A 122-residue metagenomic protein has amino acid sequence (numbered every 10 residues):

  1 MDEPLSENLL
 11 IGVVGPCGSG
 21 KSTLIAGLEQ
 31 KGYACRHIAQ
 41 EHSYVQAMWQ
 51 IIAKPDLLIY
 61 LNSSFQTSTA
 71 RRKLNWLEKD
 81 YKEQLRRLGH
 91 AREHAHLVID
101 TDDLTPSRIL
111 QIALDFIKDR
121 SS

Functional and structural regions predicted by a protein language model:
M1-E3: Pre-Walker A adenine-sensing motif
E7-L10: Pre-Walker A (Motif I) flank of P-loop NTPase domains
V13: Hydrophobic anchor at the beta1->P-loop junction of P-loop NTPases
P16, A26-D56: Conserved substrate/cofactor phosphate-moiety recognition/catalytic segment in nucleotide-dependent phosphotransferases
G20: Conserved glycine(s) of the Walker
T23: Conserved Walker
K54-R71, I99: Conserved phosphate-donor/acceptor-positioning beta-strand/loop module used by diverse small-molecule
L74-I112: Small-molecule kinase domains that catalyze NTP-dependent phosphoryl transfer to phosphate-bearing small molecules
